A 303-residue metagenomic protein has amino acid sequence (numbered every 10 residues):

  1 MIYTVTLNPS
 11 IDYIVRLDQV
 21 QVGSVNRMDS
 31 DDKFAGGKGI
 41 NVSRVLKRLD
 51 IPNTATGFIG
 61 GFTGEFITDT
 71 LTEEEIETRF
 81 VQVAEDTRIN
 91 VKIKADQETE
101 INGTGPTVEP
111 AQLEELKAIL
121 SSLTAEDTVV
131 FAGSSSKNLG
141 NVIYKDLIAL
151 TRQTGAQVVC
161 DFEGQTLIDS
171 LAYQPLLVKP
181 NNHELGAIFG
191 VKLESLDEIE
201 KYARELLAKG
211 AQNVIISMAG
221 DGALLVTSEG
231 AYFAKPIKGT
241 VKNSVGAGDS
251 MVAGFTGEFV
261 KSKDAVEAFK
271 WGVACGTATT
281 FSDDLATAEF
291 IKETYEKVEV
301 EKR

Functional and structural regions predicted by a protein language model:
M1-T56, G64-F66: Glycine-rich phosphate/adenosyl-contacting loop at the front of the ribokinase-like
K47, R152, V260: Gly/Ala-rich phosphate-binding loop of Rossmann-like dinucleotide-binding domains, activating on the conserved
R48-D127, Y295-R303: Conserved N-terminal subdomain of the carbohydrate kinase-like
K94, L224-S228, A234: Short beta-strand-to-turn element immediately C-terminal to the catalytic PLP-Schiff-base lysine in fold type I
E100-N102, E126-G133, D161, K179-E184: Short beta-strands and strand-loop turn motifs
E114-K117, N141-A149, E194-E200, F233-I237: Charged helix-capping and loop-helix junction motifs
L147-E229: Conserved phosphate/ATP/ADP-binding segment of small-molecule kinases
K209, N213, M218-G220, P236-E301: Conserved post-catalytic alpha-helical subdomain immediately downstream of the catalytic base and nucleotide-binding
